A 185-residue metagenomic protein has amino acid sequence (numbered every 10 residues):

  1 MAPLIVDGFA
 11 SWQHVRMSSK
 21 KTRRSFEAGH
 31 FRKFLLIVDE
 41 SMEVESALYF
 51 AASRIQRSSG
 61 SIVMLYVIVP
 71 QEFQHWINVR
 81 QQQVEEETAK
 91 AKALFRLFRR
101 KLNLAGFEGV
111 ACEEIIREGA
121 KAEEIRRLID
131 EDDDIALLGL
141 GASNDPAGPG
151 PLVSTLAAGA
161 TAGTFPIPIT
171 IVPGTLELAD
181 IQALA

Functional and structural regions predicted by a protein language model:
A2-K21, I129-A185: Gly/Ser-rich helix-loop-strand patches that form or flank binding pockets for ribonucleotide-derived cofactors
G8, W12, Y66-A93, A179-A185: Acidic, proline/glycine-rich short linear motifs
R24-Q81: Small/aliphatic-rich secondary-structure junction motif
A47, Q74-I77, R126-R127, G150-P151 (+1 more regions): Short, well-ordered secondary-structure micro-motifs
F50, E86-R100, E124: Short, solvent-exposed amphipathic alpha-helices that sit in or adjacent to ligand/effector-binding or catalytic
L102-E108: Short helix-capping segments at alpha-helix termini
A111-E114: Rossmann-fold cofactor-recognition segment
I116-E124: Charged docking surfaces used in two-component/phosphorelay signaling
